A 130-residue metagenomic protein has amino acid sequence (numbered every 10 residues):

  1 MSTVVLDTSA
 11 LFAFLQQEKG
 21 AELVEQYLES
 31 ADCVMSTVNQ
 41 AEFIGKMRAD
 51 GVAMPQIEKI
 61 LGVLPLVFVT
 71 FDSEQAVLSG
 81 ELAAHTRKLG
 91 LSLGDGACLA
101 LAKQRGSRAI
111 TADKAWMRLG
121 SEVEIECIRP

Functional and structural regions predicted by a protein language model:
M1-M35, M47-K59: Short, well-structured N-terminal submotif of metal-dependent ribonuclease cores
M1-T3, S36, L99-P130: Acidic, PIN/NYN-like endoribonuclease modules and their adjacent C-terminal/linker elements
A10-L11, N39, Q75, A97-C98 (+1 more regions): Alpha-helix capping/helix-boundary segments
A21, Q40, M54, A76-S79: A general structural signal for well-ordered alpha-helical segments in protein cores
E29, L64, S121-V123: Short, structured coil segments at secondary-structure junctions
D32, V67, E124-E126: Conserved beta-strand segments of alpha/beta enzyme cores
V67-I110: Active-site neighborhoods of divalent-metal-dependent phosphate/nucleic-acid chemistry enzymes
